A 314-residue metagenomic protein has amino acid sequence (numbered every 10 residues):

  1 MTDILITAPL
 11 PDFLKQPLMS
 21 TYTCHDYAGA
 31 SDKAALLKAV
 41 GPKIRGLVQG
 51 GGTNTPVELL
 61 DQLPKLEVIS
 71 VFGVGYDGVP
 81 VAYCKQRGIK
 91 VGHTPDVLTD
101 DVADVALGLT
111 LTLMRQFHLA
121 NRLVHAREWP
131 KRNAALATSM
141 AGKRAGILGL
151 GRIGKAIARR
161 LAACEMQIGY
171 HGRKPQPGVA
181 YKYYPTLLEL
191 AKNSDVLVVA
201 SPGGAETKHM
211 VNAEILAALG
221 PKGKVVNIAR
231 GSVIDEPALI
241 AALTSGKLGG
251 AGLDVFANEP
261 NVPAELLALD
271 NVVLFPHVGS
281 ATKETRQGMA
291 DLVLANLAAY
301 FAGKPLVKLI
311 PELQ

Functional and structural regions predicted by a protein language model:
M1-I44, E165, F301: N-terminal glycine-/charge-rich "phosphate-binding" loop or analogous flexible N-terminal tail
M19, L37-G41, L60-L63, M140 (+3 more regions): A short, aliphatic-rich alpha-helical micro-motif
P42-N121: Phosphate/diphosphate ligand-binding glycine-rich loop within oxidoreductases
T55-V57, K174-E265: Rossmann-like adenosine-cofactor binding region
V91-G92, K222-K224, I228-Q314: Rossmann-like dinucleotide-binding domain for NAD(H)/NADP(H)
P95-R144, A156-R159, A163, L306: Phosphate-binding beta-alpha-beta segment of Rossmann-like dinucleotide-binding domains, i.e., the NAD(P)
L150-G151: Glycine-rich Rossmann-fold phosphate-binding loop(s) that bind the pyrophosphate of adenine dinucleotide cofactors
A163-V179: NAD(P)-binding Rossmann-fold cofactor-contacting core
